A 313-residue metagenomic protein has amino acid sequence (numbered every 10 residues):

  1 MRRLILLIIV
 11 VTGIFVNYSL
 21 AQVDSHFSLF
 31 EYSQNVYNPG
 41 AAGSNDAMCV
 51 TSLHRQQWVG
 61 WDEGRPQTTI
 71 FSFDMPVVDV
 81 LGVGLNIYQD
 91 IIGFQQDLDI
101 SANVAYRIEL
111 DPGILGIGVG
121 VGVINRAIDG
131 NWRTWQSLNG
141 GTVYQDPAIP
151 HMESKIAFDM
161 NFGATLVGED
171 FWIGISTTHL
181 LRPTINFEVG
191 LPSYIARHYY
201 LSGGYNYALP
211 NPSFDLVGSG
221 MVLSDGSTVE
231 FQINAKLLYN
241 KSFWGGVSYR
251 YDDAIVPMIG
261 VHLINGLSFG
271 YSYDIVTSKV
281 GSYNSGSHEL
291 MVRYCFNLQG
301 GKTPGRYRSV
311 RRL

Functional and structural regions predicted by a protein language model:
M1-L4, L110: Positively charged n-region of N-terminal signal peptides that target proteins for export
L4-F15: Sec-dependent N-terminal signal peptides
F15-V23: Sec/Tat signal peptide C-region and signal peptidase I cleavage site
Q22-L313: Subset of outer-membrane beta-barrel
